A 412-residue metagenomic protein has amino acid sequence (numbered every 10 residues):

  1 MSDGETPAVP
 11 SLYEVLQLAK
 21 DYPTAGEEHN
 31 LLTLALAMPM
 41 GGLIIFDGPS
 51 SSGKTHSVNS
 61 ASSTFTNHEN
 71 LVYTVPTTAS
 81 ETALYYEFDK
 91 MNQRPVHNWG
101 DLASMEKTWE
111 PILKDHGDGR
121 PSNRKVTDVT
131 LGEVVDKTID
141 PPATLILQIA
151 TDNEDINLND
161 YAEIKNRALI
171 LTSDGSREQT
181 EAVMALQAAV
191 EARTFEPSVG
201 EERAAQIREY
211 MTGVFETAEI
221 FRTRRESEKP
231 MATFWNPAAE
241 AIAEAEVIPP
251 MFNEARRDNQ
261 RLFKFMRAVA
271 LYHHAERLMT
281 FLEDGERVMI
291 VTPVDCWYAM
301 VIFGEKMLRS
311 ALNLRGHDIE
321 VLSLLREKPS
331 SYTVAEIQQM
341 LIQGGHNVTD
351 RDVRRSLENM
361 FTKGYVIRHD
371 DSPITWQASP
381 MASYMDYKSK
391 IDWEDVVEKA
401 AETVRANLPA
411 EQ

Functional and structural regions predicted by a protein language model:
M1-E28: Charged, amphipathic alpha-helical linker segments immediately N-terminal to NTP-binding catalytic cores
D21-L31, M251-Q260: Structural motif
Y22-A205: Conserved ASCE/P-loop NTPase catalytic core
A61-Y85, D89, L308-I337: Long, charge-rich low-complexity segments
S62, F263, R354-E358: Short, hydrophobic-biased segments on the C-terminal half of alpha helices that form "recognition helices"
I139-T144, D152, L158-E320, L324 (+1 more regions): Phosphate-sensing "switch" segment of ASCE/P-loop ATPases
L312-Q412: Terminal-proximal interaction/regulatory segments of ATP-powered molecular machines
